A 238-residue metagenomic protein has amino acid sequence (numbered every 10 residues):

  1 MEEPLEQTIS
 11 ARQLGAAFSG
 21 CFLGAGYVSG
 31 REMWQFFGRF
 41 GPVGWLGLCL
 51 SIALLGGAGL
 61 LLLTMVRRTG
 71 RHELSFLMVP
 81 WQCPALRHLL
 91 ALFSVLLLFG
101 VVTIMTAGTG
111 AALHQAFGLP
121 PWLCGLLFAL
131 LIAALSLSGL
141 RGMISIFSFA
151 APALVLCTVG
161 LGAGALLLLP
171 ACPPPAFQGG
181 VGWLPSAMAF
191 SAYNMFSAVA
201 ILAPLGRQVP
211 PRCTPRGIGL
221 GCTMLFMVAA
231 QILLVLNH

Functional and structural regions predicted by a protein language model:
M1-L63: N-terminal signal-anchor module of multipass membrane proteins
E2-I9, R39-W45, T69-L97, Q115-P121: Transmembrane-helix boundary/entry motifs in multi-pass membrane transporters
I9-V28, L97-L98, V102, A165-L169 (+1 more regions): Hydrophobic, membrane-embedded alpha-helices of multi-pass small-molecule transporters
A11-S19, L46-L60, H88-F99, Q115-G139 (+3 more regions): Transmembrane alpha-helical segments of multi-pass small-molecule transport proteins
G30-R39, A107-A116, L168-G182: Membrane-interface helix termini and inter-helical loops of multi-pass transporters
F40-I52, I146-A153, V209-I232: Junctions where cytoplasmic loops transition into the N-terminal start of transmembrane alpha-helices in multi-pass
G59-L63, P170-A171, A189-F190, M224-H238: Extracellular/periplasmic helix-exit of transmembrane alpha-helices
M65-R68, I104-A116, A129-A150, R207-Q208: Membrane-water interface regions at transmembrane-helix termini and the short interhelical loops of multi-pass membrane
